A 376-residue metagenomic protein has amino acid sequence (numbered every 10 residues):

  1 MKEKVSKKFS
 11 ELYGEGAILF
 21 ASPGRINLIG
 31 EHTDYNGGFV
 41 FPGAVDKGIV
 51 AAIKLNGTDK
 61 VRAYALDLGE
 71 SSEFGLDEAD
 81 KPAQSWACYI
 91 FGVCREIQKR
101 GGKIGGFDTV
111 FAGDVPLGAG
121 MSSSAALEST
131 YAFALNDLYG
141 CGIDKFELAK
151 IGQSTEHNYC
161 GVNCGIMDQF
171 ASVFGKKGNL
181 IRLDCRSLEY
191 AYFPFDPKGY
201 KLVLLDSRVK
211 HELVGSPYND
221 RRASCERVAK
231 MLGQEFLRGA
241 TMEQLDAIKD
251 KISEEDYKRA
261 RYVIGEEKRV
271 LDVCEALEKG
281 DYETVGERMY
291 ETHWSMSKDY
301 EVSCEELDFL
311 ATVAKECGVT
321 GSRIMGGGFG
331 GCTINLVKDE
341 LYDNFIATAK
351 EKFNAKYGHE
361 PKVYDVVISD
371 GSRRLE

Functional and structural regions predicted by a protein language model:
M1-F20, I26, F39, F74-D77 (+4 more regions): Gly/Ser-rich oxyanion-binding loop with an adjacent helix/lid that shapes the negatively charged ligand pocket
M1-R25, V50-A83, N179-G321, L336-E376: C-terminal nucleotide
N27-D34: N-terminal low-complexity or amphipathic/hydrophobic leaders
G37-A44, R221-R222: Short Gly/aromatic-enriched secondary-structure transition segments
T109-F111, L205-S207, T333: A structural signal for short, well-ordered beta-strand segments
A125-A126, C332-L336: FabD-like malonyl-/acyl-CoA
